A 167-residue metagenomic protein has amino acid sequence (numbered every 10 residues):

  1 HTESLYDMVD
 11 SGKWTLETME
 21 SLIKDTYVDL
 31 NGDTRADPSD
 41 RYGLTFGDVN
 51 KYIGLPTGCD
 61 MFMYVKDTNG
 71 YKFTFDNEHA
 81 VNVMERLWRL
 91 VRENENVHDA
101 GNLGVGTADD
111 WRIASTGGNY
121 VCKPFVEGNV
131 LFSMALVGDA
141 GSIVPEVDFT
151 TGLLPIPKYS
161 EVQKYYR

Functional and structural regions predicted by a protein language model:
T2, S21-D33, R89-D99, I143-T150: Secondary-structure boundary elements
T2-D7, S11-F73: Extracytoplasmic/periplasmic solute-binding protein
M19, K123-E127: Hydrophobic residues within well-ordered alpha-helices
E20-D25, I53-T57, M61-S115: Glycine-centered hinge/linker elements that transmit conformational signals in sensory and ligand-binding systems
G32-D33, N119-K123, D139-I143: Generic recognition of flexible, low-complexity loop/linker segments
V49-Y52, V137-G141, K158-E161: Solvent-exposed loop/turn segments at secondary-structure junctions within structured extracellular/periplasmic domains
V126-E127, V144-R167: Extracytoplasmic/periplasmic substrate-recognition and gating elements
V130-A135: Paired acidic/hydrophobic, glycine-rich loop segments that form the ligand-binding mouth/hinge of periplasmic-binding
